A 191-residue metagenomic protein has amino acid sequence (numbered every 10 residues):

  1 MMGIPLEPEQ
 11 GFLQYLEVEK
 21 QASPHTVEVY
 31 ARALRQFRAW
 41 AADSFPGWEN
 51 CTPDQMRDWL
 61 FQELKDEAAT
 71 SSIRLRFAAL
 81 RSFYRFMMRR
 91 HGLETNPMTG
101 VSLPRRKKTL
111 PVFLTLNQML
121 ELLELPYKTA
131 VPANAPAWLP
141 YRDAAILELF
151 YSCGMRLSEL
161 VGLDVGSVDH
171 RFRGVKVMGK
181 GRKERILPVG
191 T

Functional and structural regions predicted by a protein language model:
M1-T191: Conserved catalytic core of the tyrosine transesterase superfamily
